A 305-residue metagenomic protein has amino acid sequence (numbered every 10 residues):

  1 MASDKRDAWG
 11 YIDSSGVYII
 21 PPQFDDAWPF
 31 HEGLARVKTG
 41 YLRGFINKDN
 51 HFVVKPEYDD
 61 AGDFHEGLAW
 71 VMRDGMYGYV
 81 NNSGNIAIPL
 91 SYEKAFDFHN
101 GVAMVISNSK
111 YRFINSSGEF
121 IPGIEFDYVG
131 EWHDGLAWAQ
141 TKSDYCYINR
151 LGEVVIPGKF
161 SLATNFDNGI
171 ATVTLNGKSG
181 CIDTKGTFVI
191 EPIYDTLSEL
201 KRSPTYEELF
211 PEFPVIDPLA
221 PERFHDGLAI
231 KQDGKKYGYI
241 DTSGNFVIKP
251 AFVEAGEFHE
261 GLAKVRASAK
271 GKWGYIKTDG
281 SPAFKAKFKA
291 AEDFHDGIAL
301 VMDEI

Functional and structural regions predicted by a protein language model:
M1-I305: Residue-level detector of conserved, function-critical positions
